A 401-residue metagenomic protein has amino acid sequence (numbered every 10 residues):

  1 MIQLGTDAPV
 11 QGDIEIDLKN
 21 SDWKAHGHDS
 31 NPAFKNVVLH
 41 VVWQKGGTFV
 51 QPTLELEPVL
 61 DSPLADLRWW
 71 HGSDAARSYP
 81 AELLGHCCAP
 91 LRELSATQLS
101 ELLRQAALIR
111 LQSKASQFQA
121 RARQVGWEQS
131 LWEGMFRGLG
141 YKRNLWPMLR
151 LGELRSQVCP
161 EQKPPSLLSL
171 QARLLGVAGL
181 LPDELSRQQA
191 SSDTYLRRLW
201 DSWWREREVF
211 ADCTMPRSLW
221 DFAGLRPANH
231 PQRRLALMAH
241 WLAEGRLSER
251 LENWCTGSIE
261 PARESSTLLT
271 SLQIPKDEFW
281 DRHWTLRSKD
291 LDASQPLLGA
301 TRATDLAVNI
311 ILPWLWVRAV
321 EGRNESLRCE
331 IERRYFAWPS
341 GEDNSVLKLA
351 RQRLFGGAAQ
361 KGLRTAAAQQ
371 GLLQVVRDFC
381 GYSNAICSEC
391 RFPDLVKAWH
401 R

Functional and structural regions predicted by a protein language model:
I2-D13: Active-site beta-strand-loop-beta-strand hairpin of nuclease catalytic cores that positions key catalytic residues
Q11-K19, H40-V42: Active-site ExK catalytic segment of metal-dependent nucleases
N20-D22, K45-G47, L60-S62, Y141 (+2 more regions): Short loop/turn segments at secondary-structure transitions that flank enzyme active sites
S21-D29: Active-site-adjacent loop/helix micro-motif of nuclease/hydrolase catalytic cores
A33, V37-Q98: Compact, glycine/acidic-enriched structural inserts
L103-G371: Hydrophobic, aromatic-lined core segments that form the binding pocket/scaffold for planar heteroaromatic ligands
F355-R401: Acidic, carboxylate-rich catalytic segments that either coordinate divalent cations
